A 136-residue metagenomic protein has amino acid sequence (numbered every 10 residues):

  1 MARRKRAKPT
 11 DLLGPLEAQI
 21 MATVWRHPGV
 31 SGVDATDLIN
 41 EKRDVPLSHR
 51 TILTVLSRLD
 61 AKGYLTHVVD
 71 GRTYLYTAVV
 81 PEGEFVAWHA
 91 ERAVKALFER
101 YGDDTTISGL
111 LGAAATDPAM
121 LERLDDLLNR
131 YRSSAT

Functional and structural regions predicted by a protein language model:
M1-T23, F85: Short alpha-helical segments that sit at the start of domains
T23-S31: Short capping segments at the starts of secondary-structure elements
V30-I39: Short acidic, hydrophobic short linear motifs in intrinsically disordered regions
L38-L47: Short helix-coil junctions and helix-kink-helix linkers
L53-S57: Short, hydrophobic-biased segments on the C-terminal half of alpha helices that form "recognition helices"
G63: Glycine-centered, phosphate/nucleic-acid-interacting loop/turn motifs that mediate DNA/RNA or nucleotide
D70-H89: Short, cationic-aromatic polyanion-contact patches
W88-R132: Amphipathic alpha-helical dimerization/coiled-coil segments that flank or bridge DNA-binding/regulatory modules
